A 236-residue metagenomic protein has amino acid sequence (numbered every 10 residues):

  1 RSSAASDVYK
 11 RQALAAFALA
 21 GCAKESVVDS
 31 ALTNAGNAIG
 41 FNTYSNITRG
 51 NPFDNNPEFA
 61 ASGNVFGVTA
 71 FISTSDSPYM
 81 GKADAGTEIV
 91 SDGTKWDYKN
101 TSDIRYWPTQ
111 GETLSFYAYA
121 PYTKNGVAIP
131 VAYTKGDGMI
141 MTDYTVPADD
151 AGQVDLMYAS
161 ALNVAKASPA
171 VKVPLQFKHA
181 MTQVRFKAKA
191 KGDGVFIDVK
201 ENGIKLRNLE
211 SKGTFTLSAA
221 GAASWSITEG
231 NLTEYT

Functional and structural regions predicted by a protein language model:
S2-Y9: Short, small-residue-biased leader/transition segments that mark boundaries at the very start of proteins
K10-T236: Sec-type signal peptide cleavage vicinity
